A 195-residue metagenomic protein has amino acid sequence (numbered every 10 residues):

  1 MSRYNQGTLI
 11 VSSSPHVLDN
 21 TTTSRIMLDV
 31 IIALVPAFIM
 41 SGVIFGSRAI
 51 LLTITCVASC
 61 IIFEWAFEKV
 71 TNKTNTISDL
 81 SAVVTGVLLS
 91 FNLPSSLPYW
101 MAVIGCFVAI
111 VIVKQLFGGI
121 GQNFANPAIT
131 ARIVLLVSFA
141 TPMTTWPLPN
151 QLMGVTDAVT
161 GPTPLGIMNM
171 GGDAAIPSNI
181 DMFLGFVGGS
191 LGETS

Functional and structural regions predicted by a protein language model:
M1-V57, I61: N-terminal signal-anchor module of multipass membrane proteins
S2-Q6, V70, T74-S78, S96-V103 (+1 more regions): Non-transmembrane, aqueous-exposed alpha-helical and coiled segments at domain scale
V17-M27, E68-I77, S96-L97, L184-G192: Short, amphipathic, aromatic/basic-enriched membrane-interface segments that mark the entry/exit of transmembrane
D29-A37, L52-E64, S81-G86, S90 (+3 more regions): Alpha-helical transmembrane segments in multi-pass membrane proteins
G46-S59, S96-G105, V187-T194: Structural signature of hydrophobic alpha-helical transmembrane segments
I62-T74, I110-G121: C-terminal ends of transmembrane helices
A82, V87-G154: Membrane-interface helix-loop-helix junctions at boundaries between adjacent transmembrane segments
Q122, P127-S195: Long hydrophobic alpha-helical segments that form multi-pass transmembrane helix bundles in integral membrane proteins
